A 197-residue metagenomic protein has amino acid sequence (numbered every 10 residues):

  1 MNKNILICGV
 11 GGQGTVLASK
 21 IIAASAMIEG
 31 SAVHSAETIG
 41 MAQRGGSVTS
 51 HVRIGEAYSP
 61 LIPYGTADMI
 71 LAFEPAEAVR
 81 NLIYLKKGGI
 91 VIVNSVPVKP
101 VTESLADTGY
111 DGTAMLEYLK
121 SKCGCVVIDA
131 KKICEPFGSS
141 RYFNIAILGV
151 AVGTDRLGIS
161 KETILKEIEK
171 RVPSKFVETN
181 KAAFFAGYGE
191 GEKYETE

Functional and structural regions predicted by a protein language model:
M1-E197: Active-site cofactor/cluster-binding pocket
